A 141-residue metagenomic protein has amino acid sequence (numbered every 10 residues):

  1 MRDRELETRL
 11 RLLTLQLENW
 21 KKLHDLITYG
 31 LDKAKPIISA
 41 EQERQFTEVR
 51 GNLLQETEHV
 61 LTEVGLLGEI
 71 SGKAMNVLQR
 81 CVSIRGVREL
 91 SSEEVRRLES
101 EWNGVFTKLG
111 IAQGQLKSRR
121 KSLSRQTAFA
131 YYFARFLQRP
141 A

Functional and structural regions predicted by a protein language model:
M1-A141: Conserved non-transmembrane functional hotspots
